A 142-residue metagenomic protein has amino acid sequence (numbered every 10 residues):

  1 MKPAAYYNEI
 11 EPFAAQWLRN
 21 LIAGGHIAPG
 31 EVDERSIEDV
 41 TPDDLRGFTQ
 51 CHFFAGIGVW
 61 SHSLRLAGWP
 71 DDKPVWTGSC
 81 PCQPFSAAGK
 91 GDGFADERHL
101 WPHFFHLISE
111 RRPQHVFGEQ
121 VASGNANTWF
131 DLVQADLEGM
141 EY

Functional and structural regions predicted by a protein language model:
M1-Y142: Conserved active-site and SAM-binding loop architecture of S-adenosyl-L-methionine-dependent nucleic-acid
